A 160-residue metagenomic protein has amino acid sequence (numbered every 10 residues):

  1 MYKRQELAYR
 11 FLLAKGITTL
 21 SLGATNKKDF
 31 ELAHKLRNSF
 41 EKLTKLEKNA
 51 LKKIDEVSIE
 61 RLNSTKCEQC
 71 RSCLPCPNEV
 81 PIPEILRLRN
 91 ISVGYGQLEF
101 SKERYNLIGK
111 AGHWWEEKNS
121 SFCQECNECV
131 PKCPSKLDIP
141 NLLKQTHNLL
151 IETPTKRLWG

Functional and structural regions predicted by a protein language model:
K3-G160: Structured C-terminal cap/extension of enzyme domains
